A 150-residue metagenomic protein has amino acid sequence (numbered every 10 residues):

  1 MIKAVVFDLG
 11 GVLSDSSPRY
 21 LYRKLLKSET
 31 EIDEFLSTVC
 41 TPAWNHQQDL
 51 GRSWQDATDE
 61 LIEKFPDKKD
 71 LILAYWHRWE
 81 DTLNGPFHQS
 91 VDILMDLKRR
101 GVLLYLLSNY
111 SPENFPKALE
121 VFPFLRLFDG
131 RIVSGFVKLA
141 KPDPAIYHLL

Functional and structural regions predicted by a protein language model:
I2-D92, R99, S111-F115: N-terminal helical cap/lid subdomain that shapes the substrate entry/recognition surface in HAD-like hydrolases
I93-D96, L149-L150: CheY-like receiver
K98-L104: Short, conserved structural micro-motifs that define repeat-unit consensus positions and nucleotide-binding loops
S108: Conserved phosphate-coupling serine/threonine residues in phosphotransfer and NTP-handling enzymes
P112-L150: Substrate-recognition "cap/lid" segment bordering the active-site pocket of phosphatases
